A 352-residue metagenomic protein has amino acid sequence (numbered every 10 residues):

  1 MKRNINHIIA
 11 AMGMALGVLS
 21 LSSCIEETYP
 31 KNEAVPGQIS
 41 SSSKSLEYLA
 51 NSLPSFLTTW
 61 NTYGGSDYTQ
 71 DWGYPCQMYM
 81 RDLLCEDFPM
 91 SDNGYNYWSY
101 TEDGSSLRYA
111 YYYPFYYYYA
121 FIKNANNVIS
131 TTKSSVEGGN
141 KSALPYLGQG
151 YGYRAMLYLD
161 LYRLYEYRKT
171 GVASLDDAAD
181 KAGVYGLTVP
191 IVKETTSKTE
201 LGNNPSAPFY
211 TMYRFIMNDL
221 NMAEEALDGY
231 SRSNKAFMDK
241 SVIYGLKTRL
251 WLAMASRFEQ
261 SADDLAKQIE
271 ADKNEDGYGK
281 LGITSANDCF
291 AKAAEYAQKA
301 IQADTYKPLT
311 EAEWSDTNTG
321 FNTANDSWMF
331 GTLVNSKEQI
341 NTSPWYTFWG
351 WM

Functional and structural regions predicted by a protein language model:
M1-S22: Sec-dependent bacterial lipoprotein signal peptides
S23-Y79, N322, V334, N341 (+1 more regions): Membrane-proximal, proline-rich intrinsically disordered regions
I25, G245, R249-M254: Surface-exposed extracellular loop regions of Gram-negative outer-membrane beta-barrel proteins
Y48, T69-D71, E270-M352: Hydrophobic-face positions in mid-chain alpha helices that act as interaction patches
M90-R168, G202-M212, L220-S233: Conserved, well-structured interaction surfaces
L164-R214, R257-E295: Short coil/linker segments at helix-helix boundaries
